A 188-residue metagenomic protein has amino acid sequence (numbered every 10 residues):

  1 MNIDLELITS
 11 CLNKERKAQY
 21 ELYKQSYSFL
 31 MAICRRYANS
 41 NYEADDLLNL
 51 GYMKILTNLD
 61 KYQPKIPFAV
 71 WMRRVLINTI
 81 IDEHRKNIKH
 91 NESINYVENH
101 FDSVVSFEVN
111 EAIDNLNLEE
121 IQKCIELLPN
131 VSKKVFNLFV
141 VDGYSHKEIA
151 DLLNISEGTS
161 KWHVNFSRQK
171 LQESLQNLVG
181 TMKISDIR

Functional and structural regions predicted by a protein language model:
M1, D82, H90-L118: Internal acidic/polar
I8-A32: A short, charge-rich alpha-helical start-of-domain segment used by transcription regulators
S10, E92, D151-N154, R168-R188: C-terminal edge and immediately downstream basic/flexible tail or linker adjoining helix-turn-helix-like DNA-binding
C11, L30, C34, A44-I55 (+4 more regions): Short, small-hydrophobic-rich alpha-helical interface motif
L12-N13, N39, N49-P67, K86-N87: Sigma70-family region 2
Y23-N41, N58, I125, S174-N177: Amphipathic, Lys/Arg- and hydrophobic-enriched alpha-helical face
D60-Q63, R74-I94: Arg/Lys-rich amphipathic alpha helix in sigma70-family domain 2
V135-F139: A short pre-motif secondary-structure segment
